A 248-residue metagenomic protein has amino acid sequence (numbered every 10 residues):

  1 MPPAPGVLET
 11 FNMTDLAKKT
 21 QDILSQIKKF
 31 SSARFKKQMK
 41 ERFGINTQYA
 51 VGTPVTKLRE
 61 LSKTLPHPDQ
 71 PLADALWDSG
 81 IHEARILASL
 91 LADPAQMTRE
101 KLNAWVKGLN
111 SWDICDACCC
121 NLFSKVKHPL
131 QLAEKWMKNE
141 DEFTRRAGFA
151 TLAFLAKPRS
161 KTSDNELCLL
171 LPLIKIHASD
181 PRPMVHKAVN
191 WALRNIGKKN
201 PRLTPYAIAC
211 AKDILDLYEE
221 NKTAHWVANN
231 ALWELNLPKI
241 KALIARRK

Functional and structural regions predicted by a protein language model:
M1-N12: N-terminal amphipathic/basic-hydrophobic helices that include classical n-h-c signal peptides and signal-anchor
F11-K248: Alpha-helical scaffold domains
